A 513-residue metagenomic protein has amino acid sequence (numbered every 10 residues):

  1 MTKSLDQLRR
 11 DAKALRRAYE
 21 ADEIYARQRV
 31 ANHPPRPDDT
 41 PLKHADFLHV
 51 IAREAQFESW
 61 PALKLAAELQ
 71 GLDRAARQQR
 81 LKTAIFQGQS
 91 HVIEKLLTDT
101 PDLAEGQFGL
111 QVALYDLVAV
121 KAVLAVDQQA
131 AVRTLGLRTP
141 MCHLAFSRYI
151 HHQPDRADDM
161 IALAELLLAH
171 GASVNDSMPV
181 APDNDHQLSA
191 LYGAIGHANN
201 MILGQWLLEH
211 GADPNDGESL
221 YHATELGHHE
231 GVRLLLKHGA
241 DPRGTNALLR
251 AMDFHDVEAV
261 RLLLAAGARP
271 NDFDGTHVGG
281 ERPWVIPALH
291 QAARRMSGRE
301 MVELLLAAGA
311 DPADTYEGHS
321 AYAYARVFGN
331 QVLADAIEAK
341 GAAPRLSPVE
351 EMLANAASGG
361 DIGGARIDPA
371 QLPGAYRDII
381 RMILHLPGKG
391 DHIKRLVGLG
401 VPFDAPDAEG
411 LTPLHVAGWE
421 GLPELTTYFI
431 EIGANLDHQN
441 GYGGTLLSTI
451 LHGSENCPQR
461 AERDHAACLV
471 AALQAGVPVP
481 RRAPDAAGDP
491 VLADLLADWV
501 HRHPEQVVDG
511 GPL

Functional and structural regions predicted by a protein language model:
M1-T100, L110-L114, A119: Intrinsically disordered, low-complexity eukaryotic regions enriched in glycine, serine and charged residues
D38-A66, Q291-A339: Extended, hydrophobic interaction surfaces within ordered domains
R74-T83, L103-V112, V132-P154, S177-I195 (+9 more regions): Ankyrin-repeat boundary/"N-cap" motif
G88, Y115, D159, A198-N199 (+9 more regions): Ankyrin-repeat intra-repeat helix-capping/turn positions
E94-D102, A122-A130, A162-V174, Q205-D213 (+8 more regions): Ankyrin repeat domain, specifically the short helix-to-loop turn at the C-terminus of the second helix of each repeat
R148-A162, I195-N200, S297-G298, M382-K389 (+1 more regions): Short coil/turn connectors between adjacent alpha-helices in alpha-solenoid helical repeat scaffolds
D314-A339, L447-I450, Q459-Q506: Leucine-rich solenoid repeat scaffolds
